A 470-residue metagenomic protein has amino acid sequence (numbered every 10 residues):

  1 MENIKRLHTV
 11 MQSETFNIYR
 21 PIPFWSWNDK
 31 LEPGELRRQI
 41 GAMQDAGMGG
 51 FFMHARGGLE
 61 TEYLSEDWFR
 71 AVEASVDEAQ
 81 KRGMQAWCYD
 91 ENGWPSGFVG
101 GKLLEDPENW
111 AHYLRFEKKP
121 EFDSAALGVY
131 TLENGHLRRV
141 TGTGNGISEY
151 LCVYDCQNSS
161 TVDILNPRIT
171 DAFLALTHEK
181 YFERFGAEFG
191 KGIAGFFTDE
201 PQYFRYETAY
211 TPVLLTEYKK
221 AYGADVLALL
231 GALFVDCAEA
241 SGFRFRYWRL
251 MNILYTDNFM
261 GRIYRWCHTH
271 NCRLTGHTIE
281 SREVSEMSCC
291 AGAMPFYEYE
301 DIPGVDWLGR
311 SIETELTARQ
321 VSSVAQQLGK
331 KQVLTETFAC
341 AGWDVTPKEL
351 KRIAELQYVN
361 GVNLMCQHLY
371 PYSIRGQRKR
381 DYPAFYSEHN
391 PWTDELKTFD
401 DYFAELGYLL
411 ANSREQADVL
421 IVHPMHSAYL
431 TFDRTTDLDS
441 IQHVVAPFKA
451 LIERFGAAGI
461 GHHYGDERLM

Functional and structural regions predicted by a protein language model:
N3-K5, T15-I22, E32-R38, G50-R56 (+6 more regions): Carbohydrate-binding surfaces of carbohydrate-active enzymes
R6-V10, I40, Q44: N-terminal regions that are enriched for targeting/export leaders and immediately downstream pro/stem segments
W27-N28: Alpha-helical support elements that line or immediately flank enzyme active sites and cofactor-binding pockets
G47: N-terminal glycine-rich anion-binding loops that anchor highly charged ligand groups
F98-A187: Catalytic and substrate-binding clefts that recognize carbohydrates or anionic sugar/phosphate headgroups
